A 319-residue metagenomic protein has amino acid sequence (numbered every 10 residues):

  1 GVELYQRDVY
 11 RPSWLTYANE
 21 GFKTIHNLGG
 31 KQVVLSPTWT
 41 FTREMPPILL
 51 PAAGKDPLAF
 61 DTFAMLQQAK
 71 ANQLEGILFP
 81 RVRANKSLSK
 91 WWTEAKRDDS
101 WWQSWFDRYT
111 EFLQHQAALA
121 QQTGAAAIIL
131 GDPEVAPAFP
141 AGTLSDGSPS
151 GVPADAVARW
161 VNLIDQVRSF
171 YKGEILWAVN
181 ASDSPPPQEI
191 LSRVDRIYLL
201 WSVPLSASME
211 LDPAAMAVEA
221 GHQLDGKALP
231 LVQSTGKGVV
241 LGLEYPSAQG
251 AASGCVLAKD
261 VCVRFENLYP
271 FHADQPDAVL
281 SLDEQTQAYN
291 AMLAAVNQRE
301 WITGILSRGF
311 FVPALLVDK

Functional and structural regions predicted by a protein language model:
G1-H26: Boundary/entry segment of secreted carbohydrate-active catalytic domains
T16-G21, F112-Q116, N180-Q188, Q223-A228 (+1 more regions): Alpha-helical scaffolding within the catalytic cores of extracellular/periplasmic polymer-degrading hydrolases
I25, V33, I128, I197 (+2 more regions): Conserved, mostly hydrophobic/aromatic
L28-P47, D61-R108, F112-S145: Substrate-binding cleft and catalytic face of glycoside hydrolase catalytic domains, especially the flexible beta-alpha
R43-L50, K96-W101, L144-S150, L211-A215 (+1 more regions): A solvent-exposed, charged loop/short amphipathic helix patch at secondary-structure junctions
E75-R83, A127-P137, V152-P186, G236-G250 (+1 more regions): Aromatic-lined carbohydrate-recognition surfaces of secreted/lumenal glycan-active proteins
H115-E134, P140, V179, D183-E219 (+3 more regions): Aromatic- and acid-rich polysaccharide-binding/catalytic face of secreted or lumenal carbohydrate-active enzymes
D277-A291, A295, R299-K319: Aromatic-rich peripheral "rim/lid" segments of glycoside hydrolase catalytic domains that contact and position glycan
